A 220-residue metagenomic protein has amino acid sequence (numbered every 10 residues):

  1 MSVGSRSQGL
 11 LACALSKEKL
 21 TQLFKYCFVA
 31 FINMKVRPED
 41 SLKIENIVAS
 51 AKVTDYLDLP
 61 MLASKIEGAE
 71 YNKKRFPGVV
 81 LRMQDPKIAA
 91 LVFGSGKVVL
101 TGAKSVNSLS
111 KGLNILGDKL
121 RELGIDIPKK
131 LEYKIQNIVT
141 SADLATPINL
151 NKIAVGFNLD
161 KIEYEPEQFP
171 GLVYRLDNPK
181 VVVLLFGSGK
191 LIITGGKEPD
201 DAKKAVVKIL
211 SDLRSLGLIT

Functional and structural regions predicted by a protein language model:
M1-S2, M34: Accessible peptide chain termini
C13-S16, A202: Intrinsic-disorder-associated interaction segments
F24-V99, A103-V182, S188-K190, G196-T220: Intrinsically disordered, low-complexity polar/charged tails and linkers
